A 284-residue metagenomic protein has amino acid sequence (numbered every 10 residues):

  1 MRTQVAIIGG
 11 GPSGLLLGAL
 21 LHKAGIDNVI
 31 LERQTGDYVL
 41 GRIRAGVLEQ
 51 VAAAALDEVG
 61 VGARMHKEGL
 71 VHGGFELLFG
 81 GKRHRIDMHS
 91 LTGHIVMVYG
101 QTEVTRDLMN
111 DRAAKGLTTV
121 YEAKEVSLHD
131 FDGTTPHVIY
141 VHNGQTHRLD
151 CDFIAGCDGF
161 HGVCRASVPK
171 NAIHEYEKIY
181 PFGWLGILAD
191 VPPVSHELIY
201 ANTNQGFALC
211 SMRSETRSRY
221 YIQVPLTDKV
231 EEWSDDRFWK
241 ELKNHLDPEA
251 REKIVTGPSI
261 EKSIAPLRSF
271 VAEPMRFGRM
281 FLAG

Functional and structural regions predicted by a protein language model:
M1-S13: Beta1/beta-strand and adjacent pyrophosphate-binding region of the FAD-binding site in flavoprotein oxidoreductases
V5-I7, N28, M280: Conserved hydrophobic helix-helix packing surfaces used for dimerization/oligomerization
G9, G25-D27, G116: Glycine-centered short loops/turns at secondary-structure junctions
L15-L16, V51: Short alpha-helical segment within the catalytic ATP-binding CA
H22-I43: Glycine-rich FAD pyrophosphate-binding loop
G41-A45, E49-K115, H129-D132: Active-site-adjacent segment of FAD-dependent monooxygenases/related oxidoreductases
N110, L117, A123-S127, F131-R279: Conserved FAD-binding catalytic core of PHBH/FMO-like flavoproteins
